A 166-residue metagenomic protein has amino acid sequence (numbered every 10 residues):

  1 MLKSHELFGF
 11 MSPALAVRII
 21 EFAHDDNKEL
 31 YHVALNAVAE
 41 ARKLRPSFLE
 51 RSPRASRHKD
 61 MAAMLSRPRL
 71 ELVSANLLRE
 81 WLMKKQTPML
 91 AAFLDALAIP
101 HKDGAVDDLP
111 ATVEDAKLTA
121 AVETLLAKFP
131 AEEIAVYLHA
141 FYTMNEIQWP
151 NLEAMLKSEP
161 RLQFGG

Functional and structural regions predicted by a protein language model:
M1-L2, P88: Polyanion-binding and phosphate-handling cores
L2-V33: Charged, amphipathic alpha-helical stretches
N27-N151: Acidic, low-complexity, intrinsically disordered interaction modules
E153-E159: Charge-rich, intrinsically disordered N-terminal extensions that act as flexible nucleic-acid engagement or regulatory
L162-G166: Short acidic DE-rich linear segments
